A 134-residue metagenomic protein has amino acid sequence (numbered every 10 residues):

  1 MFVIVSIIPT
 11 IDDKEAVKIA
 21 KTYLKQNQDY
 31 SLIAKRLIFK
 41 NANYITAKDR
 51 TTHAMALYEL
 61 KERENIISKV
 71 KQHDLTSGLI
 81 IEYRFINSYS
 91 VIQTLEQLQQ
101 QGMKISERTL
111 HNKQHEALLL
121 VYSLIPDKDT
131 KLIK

Functional and structural regions predicted by a protein language model:
M1-Q72, Q100, D127-K134: N-terminal interaction/assembly modules
K18, I81, I105, L110-H111: Short alpha-helical segments used as structural interaction elements across diverse proteins
D49-T52, T76-S77, S106: Residue-level recognition of alpha-helical structural elements
L60, E64, S77-G78, V91 (+2 more regions): Short amphipathic alpha-helical surface patches that serve as generic macromolecular interface elements
Q72-Q93: Short amphipathic alpha helix immediately N-terminal
S88-R108: Helix-turn-helix DNA-binding module
L110-K128: DNA major-groove recognition helices of helix-turn-helix
